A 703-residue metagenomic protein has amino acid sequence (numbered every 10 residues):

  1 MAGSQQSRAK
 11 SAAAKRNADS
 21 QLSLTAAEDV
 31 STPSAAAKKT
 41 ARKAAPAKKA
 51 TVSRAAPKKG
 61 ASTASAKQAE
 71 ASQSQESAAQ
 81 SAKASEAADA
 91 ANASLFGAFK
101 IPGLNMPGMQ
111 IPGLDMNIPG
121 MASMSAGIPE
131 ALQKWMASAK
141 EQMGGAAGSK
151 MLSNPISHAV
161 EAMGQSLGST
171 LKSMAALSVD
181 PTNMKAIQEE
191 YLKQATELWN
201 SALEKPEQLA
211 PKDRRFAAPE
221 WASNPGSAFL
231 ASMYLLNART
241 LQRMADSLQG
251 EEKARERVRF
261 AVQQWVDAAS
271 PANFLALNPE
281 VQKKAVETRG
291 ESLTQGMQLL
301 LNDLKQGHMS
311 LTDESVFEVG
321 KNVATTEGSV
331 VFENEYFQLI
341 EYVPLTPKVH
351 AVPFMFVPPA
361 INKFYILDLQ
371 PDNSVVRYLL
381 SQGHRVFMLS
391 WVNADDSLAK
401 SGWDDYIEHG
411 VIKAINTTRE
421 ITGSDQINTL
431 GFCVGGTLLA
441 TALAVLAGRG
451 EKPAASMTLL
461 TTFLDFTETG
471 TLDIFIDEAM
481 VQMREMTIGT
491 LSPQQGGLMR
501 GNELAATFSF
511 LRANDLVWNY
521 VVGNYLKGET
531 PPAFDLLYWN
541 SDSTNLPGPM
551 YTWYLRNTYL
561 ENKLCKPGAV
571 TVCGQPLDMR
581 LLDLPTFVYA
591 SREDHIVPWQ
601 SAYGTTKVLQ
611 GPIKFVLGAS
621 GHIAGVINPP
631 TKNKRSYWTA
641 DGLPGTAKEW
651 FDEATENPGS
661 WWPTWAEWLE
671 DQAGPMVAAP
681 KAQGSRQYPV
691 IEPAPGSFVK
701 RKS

Functional and structural regions predicted by a protein language model:
A2-Y336, V349-H350, F387, T605 (+4 more regions): Amphipathic, low-complexity, repeat-rich surface-exposed segments
A245-K283, E420, S424, L443-Y551 (+2 more regions): Alpha/beta-hydrolase-fold enzymes
H350-A360: Short beta-strand element of the alpha/beta-hydrolase
D368-V386: Short amphipathic alpha-helix adjacent to the substrate-entry channel of hydrolases
K400-I421: Alpha/beta-hydrolase active-site loop
I421-V434: Alpha/beta-hydrolase fold nucleophile elbow
V588-A590, D594: Short beta-strand/loop motif that positions the catalytic acidic residue of the alpha/beta-hydrolase fold
P598-V608, A619: Short alpha-helix in the alpha/beta-hydrolase fold that links the catalytic acid
